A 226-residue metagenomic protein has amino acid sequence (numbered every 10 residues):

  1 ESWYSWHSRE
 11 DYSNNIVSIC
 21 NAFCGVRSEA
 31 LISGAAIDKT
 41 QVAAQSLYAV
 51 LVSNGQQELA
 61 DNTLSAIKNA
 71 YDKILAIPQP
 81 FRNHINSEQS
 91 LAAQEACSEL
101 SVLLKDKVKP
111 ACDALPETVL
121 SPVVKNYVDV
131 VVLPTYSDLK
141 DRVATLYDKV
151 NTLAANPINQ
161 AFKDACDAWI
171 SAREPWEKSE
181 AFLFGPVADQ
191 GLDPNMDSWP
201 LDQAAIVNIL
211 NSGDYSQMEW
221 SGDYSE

Functional and structural regions predicted by a protein language model:
E1-E226: Mature extracytoplasmic or organellar-lumen-exposed domains after removal of signal/transit peptides
